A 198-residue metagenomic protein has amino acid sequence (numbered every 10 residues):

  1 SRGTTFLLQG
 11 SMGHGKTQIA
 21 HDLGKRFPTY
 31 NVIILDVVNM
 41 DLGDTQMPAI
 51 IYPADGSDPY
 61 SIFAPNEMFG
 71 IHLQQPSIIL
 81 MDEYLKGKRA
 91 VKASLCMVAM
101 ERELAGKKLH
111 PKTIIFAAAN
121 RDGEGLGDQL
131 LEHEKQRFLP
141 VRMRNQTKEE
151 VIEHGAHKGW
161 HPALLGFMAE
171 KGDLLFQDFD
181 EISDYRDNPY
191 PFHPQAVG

Functional and structural regions predicted by a protein language model:
S1-V32, D36-I79, Y84-G198: C-terminal regulatory/interaction module of P-loop NTP-utilizing enzymes
